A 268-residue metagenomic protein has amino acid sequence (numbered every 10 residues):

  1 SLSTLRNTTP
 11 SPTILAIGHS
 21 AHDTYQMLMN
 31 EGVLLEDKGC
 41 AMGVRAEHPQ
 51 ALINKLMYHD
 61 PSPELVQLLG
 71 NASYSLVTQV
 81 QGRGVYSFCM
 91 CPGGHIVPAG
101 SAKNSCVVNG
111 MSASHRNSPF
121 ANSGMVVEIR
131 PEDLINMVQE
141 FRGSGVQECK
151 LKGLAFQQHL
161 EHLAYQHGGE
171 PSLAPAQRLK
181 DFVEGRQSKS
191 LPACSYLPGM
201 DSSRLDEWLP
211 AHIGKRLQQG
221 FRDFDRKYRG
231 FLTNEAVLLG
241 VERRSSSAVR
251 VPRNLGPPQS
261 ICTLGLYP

Functional and structural regions predicted by a protein language model:
S1-P268: Residues forming the flavin
